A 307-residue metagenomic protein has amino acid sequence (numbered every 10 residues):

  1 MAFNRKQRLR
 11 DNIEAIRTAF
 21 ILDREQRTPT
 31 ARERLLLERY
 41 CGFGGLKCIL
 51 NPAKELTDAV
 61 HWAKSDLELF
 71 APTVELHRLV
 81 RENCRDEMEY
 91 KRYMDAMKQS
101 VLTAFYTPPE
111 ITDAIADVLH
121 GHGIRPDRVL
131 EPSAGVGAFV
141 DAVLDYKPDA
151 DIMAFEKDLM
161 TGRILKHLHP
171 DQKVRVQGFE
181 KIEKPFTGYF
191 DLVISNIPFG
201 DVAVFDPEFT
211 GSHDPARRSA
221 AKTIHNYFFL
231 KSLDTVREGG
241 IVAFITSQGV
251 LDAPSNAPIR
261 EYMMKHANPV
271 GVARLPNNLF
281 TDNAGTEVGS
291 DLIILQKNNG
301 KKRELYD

Functional and structural regions predicted by a protein language model:
A2-L168, Q172: Class I S-adenosyl-L-methionine
L102, H213-S219: Surface-exposed cleft-lining segments at the edges of enzyme active sites
T112-H122, P126-D145, A154, L165 (+2 more regions): Conserved proline-anchored active-site loop of SAM-dependent methyltransferases that bridges a beta-strand
K147, D171-Q172, F209-H213, I259-Y262: Glycine-rich, phosphate-binding/catalytic loops in enzymes
F155-L159, S219-T281, L292-I294: Conserved Class I SAM-dependent methyltransferase catalytic core
R175-F179, A273-R274: Short loop/edge segments at beta-strand edges and connector loops that shape dinucleotide/nucleotide cofactor-binding
F199-G200, G249-L251, L279, N299-K301: Conserved nucleotide-binding/hydrolysis micro-motifs of P-loop NTPases
T281-D307: Flexible, glycine-/basic-rich loop-and-beta segments that form/coincide with the SAM-dependent methyltransferase
